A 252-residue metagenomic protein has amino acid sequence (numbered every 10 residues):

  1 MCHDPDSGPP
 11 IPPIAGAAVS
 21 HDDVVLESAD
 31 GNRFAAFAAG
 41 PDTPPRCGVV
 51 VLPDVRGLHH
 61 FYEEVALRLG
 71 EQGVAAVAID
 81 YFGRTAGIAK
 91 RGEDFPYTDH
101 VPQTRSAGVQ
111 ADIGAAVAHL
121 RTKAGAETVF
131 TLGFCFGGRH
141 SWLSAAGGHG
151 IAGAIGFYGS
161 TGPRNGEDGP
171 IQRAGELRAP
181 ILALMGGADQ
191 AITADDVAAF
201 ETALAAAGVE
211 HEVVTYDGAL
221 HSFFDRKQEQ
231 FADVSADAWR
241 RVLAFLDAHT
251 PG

Functional and structural regions predicted by a protein language model:
M1-G252: N-terminal cap/leader regions of alpha/beta-hydrolase-fold enzymes, predominantly small-molecule hydrolases
